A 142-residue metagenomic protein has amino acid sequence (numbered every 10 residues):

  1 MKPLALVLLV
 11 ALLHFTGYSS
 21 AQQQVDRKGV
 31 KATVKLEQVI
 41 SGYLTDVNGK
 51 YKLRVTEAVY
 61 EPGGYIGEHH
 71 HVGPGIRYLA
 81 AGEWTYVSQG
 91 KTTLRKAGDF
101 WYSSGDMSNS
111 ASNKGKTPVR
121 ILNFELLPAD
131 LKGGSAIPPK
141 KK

Functional and structural regions predicted by a protein language model:
M1-V7: Positively charged n-region of N-terminal signal peptides that target proteins for export
L8, L13-K52, Y102, S112 (+1 more regions): A short, N-terminal "cap"/entry segment at the start of jelly-roll beta-barrel domains of the cupin/DSBH fold
N48-K52, G63-Y78: A short beta-loop-beta micro-motif enriched in histidine and acidic residues
R54-E57: Short proline/glycine- and basic residue-enriched helix-capping loop/turn segments at helix->loop/beta transitions
Y60, Q89-D106: Short acidic-glycine-tyrosine-enriched beta hairpin
V72-G90: Glycine- and acidic-residue-biased ligand/ion/polar-headgroup-sensing regions
G90-T92, D106-S110, G133, P139: N-terminal leader/targeting pre-sequences
D106-L131: Ligand-binding loop in jelly-roll beta-barrel domains
